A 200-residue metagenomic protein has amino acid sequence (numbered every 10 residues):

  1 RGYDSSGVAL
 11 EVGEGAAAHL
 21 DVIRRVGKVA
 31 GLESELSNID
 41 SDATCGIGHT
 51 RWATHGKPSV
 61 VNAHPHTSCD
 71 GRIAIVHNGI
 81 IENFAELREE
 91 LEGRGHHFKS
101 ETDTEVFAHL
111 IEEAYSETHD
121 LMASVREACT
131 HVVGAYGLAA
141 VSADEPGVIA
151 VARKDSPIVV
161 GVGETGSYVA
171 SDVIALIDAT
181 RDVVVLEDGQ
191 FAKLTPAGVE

Functional and structural regions predicted by a protein language model:
R1-E200: Conserved short alpha-helical segments that host acidic/polar catalytic motifs at enzyme active sites
